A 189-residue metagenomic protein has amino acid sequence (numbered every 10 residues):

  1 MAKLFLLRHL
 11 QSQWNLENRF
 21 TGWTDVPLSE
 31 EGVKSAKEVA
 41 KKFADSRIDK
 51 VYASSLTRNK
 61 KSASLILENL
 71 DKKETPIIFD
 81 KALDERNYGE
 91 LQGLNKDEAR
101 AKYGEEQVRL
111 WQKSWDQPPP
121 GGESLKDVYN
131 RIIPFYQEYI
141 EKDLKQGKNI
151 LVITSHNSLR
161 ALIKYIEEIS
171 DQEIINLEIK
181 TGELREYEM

Functional and structural regions predicted by a protein language model:
M1, D97-R100, I140: Short amphipathic alpha-helices and their capping/turn segments at secondary-structure boundaries
A2, L7, Q11-E74, K102 (+4 more regions): Active-site-proximal alpha-helix that buttresses catalytic centers in soluble enzyme cores
L4, K60, E74, P134-M189: Active-site-adjacent alpha-helix immediately C-terminal to a catalytic or transition-state-stabilizing loop
Q13, R58-K60, E85-R86, S158-R160: Short, active-site-adjacent cap segments at secondary-structure transitions
L16-R19, Y88-G93, Y165: Short aromatic-enriched loop/helix-cap "lid" or pocket-rim segments at secondary-structure transitions that line
S54-L56, A82, K113, K148-N149 (+1 more regions): Short, well-ordered beta-to-alpha junction loops that form the rim of enzyme active sites and present histidine/acidic
N69-R131, E178, E188: Phosphate-handling substructures
